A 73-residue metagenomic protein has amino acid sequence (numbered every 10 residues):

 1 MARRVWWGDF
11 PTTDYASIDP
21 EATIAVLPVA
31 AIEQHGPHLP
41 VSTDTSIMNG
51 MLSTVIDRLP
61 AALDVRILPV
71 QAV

Functional and structural regions predicted by a protein language model:
A2-V73: N-terminal catalytic or cofactor-binding beta/alpha core of small enzyme domains
